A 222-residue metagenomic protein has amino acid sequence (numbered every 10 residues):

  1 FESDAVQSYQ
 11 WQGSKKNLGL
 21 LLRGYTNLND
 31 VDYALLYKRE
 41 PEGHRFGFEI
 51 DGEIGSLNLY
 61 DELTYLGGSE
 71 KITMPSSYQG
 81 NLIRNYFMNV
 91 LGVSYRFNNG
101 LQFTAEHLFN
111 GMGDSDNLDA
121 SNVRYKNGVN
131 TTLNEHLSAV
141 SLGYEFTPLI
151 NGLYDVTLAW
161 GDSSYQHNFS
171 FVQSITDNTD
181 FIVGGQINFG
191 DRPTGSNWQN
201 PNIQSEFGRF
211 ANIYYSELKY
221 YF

Functional and structural regions predicted by a protein language model:
F1, L35-R39, G52, D61-Y65 (+3 more regions): Transmembrane beta-barrel strands of outer-membrane/channel proteins
S3-A5, D30, P41-R45, N58-Y60 (+5 more regions): Gram-negative outer-membrane beta-barrel proteins
Q7-Q10, M74-G80, V123-V129, D155-V156 (+2 more regions): Extracellular loop and loop/strand-boundary signature of outer-membrane beta-barrel proteins
K16-L20, N27-N29, E42-F46, E53-G55 (+4 more regions): Residues that define the transmembrane beta-barrel architecture of outer-membrane proteins
Y25-L28, G52-I54, Y65, Y95-F97 (+5 more regions): Residue-level signature of outer-membrane beta-barrel architecture
L28-L35, S56-Y60, G100-F103, P148-Y154 (+1 more regions): Repeated loop/turn-to-beta-strand initiation elements of outer-membrane beta-barrel proteins
N98-V172: C-terminal structural cap/anchor segments
V140, Y144, D180-V183, I187 (+1 more regions): Outer-membrane beta-barrel "beta-signal"
